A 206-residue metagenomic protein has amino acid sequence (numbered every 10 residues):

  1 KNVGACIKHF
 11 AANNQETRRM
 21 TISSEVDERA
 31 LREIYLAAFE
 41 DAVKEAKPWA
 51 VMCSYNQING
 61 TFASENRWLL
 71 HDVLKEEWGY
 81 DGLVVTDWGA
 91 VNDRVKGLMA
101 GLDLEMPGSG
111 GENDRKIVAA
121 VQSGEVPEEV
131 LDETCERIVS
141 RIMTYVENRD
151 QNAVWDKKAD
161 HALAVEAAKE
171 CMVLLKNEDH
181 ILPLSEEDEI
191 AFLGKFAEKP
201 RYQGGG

Functional and structural regions predicted by a protein language model:
K1-G206: Glycoside hydrolase catalytic-domain context in secreted enzymes
